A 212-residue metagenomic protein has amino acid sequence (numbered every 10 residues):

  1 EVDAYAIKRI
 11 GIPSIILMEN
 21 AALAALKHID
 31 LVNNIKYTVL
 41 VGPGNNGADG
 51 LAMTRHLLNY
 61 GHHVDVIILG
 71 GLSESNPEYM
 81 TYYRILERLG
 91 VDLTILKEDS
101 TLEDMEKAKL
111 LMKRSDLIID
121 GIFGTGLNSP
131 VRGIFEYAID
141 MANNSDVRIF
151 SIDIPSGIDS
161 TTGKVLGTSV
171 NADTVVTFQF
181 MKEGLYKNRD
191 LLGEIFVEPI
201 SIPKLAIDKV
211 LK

Functional and structural regions predicted by a protein language model:
E1-N34, K204-K212: Positively charged, low-complexity intrinsically disordered leader regions
D3-I10, I29, N33, E87-G90 (+4 more regions): Structural signal for hydrophobic packing residues in well-ordered secondary-structure cores of soluble enzyme domains
I10, L23, T54-H56, E136-A138 (+2 more regions): Generic secondary-structure boundary signal with a strong preference for alpha-helix termini
L26-I122, P130-I152: Nucleotide and nucleotide-moiety/phosphate-recognizing core
S115-K212: YjeF_N-associated NAD(P)HX repair module
